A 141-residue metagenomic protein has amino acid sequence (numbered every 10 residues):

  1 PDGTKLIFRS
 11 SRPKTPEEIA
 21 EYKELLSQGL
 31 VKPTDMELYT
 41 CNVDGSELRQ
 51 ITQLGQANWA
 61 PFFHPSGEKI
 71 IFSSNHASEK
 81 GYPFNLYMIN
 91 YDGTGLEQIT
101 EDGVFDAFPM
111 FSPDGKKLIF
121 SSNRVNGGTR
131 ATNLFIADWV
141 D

Functional and structural regions predicted by a protein language model:
P1-D2, P65-S66, P113-D114: Residue-level detector of Asp-centered blade-edge/turn motifs that repeat once per structural unit in beta-propeller
P1-S10: Short intrinsically disordered, low-complexity coil segments enriched in acidic
L6, I70-I71, L118: Hydrophobic beta-strand positions that form the internal "hydrophobic ladder" of WD40/Gbeta-like beta-propeller blades
R9-E37, V43, Q50-N58, S73-L86 (+2 more regions): A flexible loop/linker signature enriched in serine peptidases of the S9 family
N42, H64, I89-N90, S112: Conserved Ser/Thr-centered positions that define the repeating blades of beta-propeller domains
N42-S46, N90-T94, W139-D141: Short loop/turn segments that connect beta-strands within beta-propeller blades
A60, F108-M110: Conserved beta-strand position repeated once per blade in WD40 beta-propeller domains
M110-F111, L118-R124: CBM-like carbohydrate-recognition segments
